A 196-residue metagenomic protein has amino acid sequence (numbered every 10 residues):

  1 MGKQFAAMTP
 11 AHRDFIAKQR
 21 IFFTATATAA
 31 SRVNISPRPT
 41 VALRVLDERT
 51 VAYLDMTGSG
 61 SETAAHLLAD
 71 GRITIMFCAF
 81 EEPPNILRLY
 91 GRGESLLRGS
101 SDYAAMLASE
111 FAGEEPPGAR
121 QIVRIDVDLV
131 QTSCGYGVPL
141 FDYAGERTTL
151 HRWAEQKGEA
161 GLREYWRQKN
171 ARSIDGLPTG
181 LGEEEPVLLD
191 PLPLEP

Functional and structural regions predicted by a protein language model:
M1-P196: Binding-site signature for planar aromatic cofactors or substrates
